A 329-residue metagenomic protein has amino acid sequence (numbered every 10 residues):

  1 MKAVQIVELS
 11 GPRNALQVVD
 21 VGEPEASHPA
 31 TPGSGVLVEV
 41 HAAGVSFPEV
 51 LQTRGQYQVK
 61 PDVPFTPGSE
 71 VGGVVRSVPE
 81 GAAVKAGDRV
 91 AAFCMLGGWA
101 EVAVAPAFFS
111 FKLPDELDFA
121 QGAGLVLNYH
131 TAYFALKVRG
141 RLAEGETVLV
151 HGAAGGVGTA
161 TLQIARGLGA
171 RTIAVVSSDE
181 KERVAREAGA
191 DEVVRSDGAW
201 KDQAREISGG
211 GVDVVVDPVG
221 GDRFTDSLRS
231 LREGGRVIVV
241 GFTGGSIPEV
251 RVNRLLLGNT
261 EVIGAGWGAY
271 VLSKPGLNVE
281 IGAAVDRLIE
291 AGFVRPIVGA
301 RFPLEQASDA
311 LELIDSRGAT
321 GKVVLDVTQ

Functional and structural regions predicted by a protein language model:
V7, D286-R287, A291-A300, S308-Q329: C-terminal capping/lid region of NAD(P)-dependent oxidoreductase domains
P24-V45, Q56-G97: Glycine-rich beta-strand-centered segment in the early N-terminal region that forms part of a ligand/cofactor-binding
L51, D62, R89-A154: NAD(P)H dinucleotide-binding glycine-rich loop of Rossmann-like/cofactor-binding domains, especially the beta1-alpha1
R89, T147, R171, G235-R236 (+1 more regions): Short glycine-centered segments of the SAM/dcSAM-binding site in methyltransferase folds
A123-G198: Mid-domain Rossmann-like dinucleotide-binding core that forms the NAD(H)/NADP(H) cofactor-binding site
V176, D222-V294, D326-Q329: Glycine-rich phosphate-binding loop and adjacent beta-alpha segment of Rossmann(oid) nucleotide-cofactor-binding
W200-G209: Short amphipathic alpha-helix with an adjacent loop that forms part of the alpha/beta core around
